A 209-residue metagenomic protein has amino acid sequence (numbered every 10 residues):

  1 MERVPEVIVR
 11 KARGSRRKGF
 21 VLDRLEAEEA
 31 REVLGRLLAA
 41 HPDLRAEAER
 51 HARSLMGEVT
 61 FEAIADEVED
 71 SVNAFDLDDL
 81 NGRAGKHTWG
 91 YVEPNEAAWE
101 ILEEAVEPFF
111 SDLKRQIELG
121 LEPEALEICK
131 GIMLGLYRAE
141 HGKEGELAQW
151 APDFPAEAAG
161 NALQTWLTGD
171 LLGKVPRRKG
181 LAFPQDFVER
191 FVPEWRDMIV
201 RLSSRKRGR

Functional and structural regions predicted by a protein language model:
E2-F20, E28, E32, A39-R209: Eukaryote-biased, non-catalytic alpha-solenoid scaffold regions
